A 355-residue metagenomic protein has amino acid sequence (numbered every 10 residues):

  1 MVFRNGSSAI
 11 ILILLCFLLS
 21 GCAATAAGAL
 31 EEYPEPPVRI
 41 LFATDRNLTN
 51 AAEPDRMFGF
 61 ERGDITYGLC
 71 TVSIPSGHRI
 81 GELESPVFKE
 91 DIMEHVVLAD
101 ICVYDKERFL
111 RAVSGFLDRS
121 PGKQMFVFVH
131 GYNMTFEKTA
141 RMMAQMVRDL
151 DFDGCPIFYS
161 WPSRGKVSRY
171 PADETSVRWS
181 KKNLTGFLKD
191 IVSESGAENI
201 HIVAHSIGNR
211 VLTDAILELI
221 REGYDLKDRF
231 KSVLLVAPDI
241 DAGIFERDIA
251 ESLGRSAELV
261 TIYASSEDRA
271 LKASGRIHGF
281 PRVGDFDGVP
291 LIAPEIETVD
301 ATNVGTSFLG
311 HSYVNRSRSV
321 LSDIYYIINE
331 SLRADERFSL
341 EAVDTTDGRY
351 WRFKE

Functional and structural regions predicted by a protein language model:
M1-I11: Bacterial N-terminal signal peptides that target proteins for export
L19-G21: C-terminal motif of bacterial Sec signal peptides marking the signal peptidase cleavage site
A27-V103, L110-S120, A140-A144, D149-P156 (+3 more regions): Lipolytic serine-hydrolase domain surface
Q124: Alpha/beta-hydrolase fold active-site loops
V127-G131, H205, A237: The conserved beta1-alpha1 loop
M134-T139: Short substrate-entry loop that stabilizes the transition state in hydrolases
L184, A204-G208, L212: Gly/Ala-rich beta-loop-alpha elbow adjacent to hydrolase catalytic centers
